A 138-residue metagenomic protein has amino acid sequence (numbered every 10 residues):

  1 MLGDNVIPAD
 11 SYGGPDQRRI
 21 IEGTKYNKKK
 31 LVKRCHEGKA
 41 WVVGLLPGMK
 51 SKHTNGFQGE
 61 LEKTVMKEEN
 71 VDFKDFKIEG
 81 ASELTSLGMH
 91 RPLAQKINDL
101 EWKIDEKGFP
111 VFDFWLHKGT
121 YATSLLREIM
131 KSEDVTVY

Functional and structural regions predicted by a protein language model:
M1-Y138: Non-catalytic, substrate/partner-engaging modules appended to enzymatic cores
